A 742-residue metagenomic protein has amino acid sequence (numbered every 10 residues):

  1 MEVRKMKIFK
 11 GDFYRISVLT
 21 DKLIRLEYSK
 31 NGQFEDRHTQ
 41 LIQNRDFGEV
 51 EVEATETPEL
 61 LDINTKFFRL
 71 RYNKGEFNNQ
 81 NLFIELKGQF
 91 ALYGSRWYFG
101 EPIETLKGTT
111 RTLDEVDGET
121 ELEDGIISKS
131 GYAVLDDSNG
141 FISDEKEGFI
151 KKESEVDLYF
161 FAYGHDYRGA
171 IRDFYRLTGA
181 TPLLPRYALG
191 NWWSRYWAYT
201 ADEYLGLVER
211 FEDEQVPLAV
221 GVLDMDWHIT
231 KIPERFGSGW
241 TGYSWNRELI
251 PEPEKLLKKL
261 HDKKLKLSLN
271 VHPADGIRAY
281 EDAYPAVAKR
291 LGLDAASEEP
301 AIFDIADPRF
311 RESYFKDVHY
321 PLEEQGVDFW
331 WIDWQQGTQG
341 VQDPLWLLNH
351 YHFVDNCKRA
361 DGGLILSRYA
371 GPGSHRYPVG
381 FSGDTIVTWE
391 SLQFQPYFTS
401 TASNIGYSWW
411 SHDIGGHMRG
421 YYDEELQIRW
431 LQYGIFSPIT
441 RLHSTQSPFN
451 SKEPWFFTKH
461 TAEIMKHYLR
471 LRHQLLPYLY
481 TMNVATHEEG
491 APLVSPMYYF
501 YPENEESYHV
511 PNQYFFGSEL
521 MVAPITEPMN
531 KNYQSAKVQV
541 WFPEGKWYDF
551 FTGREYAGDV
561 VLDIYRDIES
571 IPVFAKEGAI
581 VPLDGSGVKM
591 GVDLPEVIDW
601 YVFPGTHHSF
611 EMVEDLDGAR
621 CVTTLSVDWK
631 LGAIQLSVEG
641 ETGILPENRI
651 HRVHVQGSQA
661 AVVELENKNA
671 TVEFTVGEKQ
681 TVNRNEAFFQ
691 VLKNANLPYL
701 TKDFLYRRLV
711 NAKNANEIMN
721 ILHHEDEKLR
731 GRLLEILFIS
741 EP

Functional and structural regions predicted by a protein language model:
R4, F353, G373-G380, F394-F398 (+2 more regions): Catalytic core of carbohydrate-active enzymes
I16, I24-Y28, D62-L70, L520-P524 (+1 more regions): Short, well-ordered beta-strand segments enriched in hydrophobic/aromatic residues
L19-P58: A low-complexity, Ser/Thr/Gly/Pro-enriched, surface-exposed linker/loop concept that marks segments flanking
A54-A188, R195-Y196, A201-D202, V208-D213 (+2 more regions): Catalytic and substrate-binding clefts that recognize carbohydrates or anionic sugar/phosphate headgroups
P182-T338, H375: Aromatic-lined carbohydrate-binding/catalytic grooves of carbohydrate-active enzymes
W192-R195, L223, L265-R278, I332-Q339 (+2 more regions): Aromatic-lined carbohydrate-recognition surfaces of secreted/lumenal glycan-active proteins
G292-W331, A360-T388, L442-I464: Alpha-amylase-like alpha-glycosidases and glucanotransferases acting on alpha-linked glucans and related
T681-K728: Charged/polar low-complexity intrinsically disordered segments, enriched in acidic residues
